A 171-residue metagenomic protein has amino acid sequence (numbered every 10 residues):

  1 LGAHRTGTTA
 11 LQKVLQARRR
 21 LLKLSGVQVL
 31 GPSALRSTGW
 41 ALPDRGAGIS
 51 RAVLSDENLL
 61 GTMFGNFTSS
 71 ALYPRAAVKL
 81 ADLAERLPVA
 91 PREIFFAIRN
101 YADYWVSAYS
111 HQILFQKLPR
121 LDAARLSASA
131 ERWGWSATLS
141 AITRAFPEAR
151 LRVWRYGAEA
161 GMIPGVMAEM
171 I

Functional and structural regions predicted by a protein language model:
L1-F67: PAPS-dependent sulfotransferase catalytic core
L59, F67-I171: PAPS-dependent sulfotransferase catalytic domain
